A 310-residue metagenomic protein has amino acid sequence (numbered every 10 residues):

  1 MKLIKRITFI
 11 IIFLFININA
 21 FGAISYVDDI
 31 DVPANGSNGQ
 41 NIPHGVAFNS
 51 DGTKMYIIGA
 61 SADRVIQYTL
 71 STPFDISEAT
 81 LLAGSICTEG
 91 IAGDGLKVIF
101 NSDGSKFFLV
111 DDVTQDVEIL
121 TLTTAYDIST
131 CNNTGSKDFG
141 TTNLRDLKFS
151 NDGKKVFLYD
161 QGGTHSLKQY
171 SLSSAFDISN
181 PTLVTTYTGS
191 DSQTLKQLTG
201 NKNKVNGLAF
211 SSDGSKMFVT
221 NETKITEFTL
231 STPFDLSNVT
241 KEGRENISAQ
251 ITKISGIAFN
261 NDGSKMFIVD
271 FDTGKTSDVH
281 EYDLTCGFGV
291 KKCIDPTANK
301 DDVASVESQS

Functional and structural regions predicted by a protein language model:
M1-A23: Sec-dependent, cleavable N-terminal signal peptides
V27-S37, L82-E89, N132-F139, Y187-T199 (+2 more regions): A short beta-strand motif characteristic of beta-propeller blades
S50-D51, S102-D103, N151-D152, S212-D213 (+1 more regions): Residue-level detector of Asp-centered blade-edge/turn motifs that repeat once per structural unit in beta-propeller
A60, D112, Q161-G162, E222 (+1 more regions): Short loop/turn segments immediately following the C-termini of beta-strands
R64-Q67, D116-I119, S166-Q169, K224-E227 (+1 more regions): A short loop-to-beta-strand structural motif that recurs across blades of beta-propeller domains
T69-S77, T121-S129, S171-T182, F228-S237 (+1 more regions): Short loop/turn segments immediately following beta-strands, especially the blade-tip and inter-blade linker loops
